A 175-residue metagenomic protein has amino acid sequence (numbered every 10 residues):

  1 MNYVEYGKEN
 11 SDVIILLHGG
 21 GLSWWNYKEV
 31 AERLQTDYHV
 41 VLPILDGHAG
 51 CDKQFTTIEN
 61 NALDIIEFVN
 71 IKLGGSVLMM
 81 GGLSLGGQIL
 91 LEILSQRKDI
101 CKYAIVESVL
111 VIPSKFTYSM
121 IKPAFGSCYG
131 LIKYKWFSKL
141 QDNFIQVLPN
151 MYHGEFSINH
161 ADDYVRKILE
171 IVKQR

Functional and structural regions predicted by a protein language model:
Y6-D52: Conserved HGGG/HGGXW glycine-rich cap/lid loop of the alpha/beta-hydrolase fold
V13, H39, V77-M79, K102-Y103: Structural signature of beta-strand start/N-cap positions in the alpha/beta core of ABC transporter nucleotide-binding
E29, E92-Q96: Active-site signature of alpha/beta-hydrolase-fold catalytic machinery across serine- and Asp/Cys-nucleophile hydrolases
V30, N61-I65, Y164: Hydrophobic alpha-helical packing elements
V41-G81: Active-site loop/oxyanion-hole signature of alpha/beta-hydrolase fold enzymes
G82-G86, L90: Gly/Ala-rich beta-loop-alpha elbow adjacent to hydrolase catalytic centers
S95, C101-K133: Flexible "cap/lid" loop of the alpha/beta hydrolase fold
K115-T117, K135-R175: Conserved alpha/beta-hydrolase catalytic His-Asp/Glu region
